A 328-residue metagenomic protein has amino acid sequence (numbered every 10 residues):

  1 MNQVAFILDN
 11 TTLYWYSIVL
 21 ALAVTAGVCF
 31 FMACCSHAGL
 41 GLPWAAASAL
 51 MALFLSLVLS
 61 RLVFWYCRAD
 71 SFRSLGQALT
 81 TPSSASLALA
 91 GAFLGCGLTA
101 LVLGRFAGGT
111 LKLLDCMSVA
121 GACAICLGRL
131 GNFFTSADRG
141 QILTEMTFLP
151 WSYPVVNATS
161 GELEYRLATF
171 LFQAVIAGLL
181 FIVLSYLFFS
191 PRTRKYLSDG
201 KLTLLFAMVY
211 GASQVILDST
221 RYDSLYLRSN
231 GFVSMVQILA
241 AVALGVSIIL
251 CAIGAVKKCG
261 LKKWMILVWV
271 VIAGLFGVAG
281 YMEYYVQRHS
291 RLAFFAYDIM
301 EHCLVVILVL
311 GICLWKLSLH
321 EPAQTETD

Functional and structural regions predicted by a protein language model:
M1-D328: Hydrophobic, membrane-interfacing alpha helices
